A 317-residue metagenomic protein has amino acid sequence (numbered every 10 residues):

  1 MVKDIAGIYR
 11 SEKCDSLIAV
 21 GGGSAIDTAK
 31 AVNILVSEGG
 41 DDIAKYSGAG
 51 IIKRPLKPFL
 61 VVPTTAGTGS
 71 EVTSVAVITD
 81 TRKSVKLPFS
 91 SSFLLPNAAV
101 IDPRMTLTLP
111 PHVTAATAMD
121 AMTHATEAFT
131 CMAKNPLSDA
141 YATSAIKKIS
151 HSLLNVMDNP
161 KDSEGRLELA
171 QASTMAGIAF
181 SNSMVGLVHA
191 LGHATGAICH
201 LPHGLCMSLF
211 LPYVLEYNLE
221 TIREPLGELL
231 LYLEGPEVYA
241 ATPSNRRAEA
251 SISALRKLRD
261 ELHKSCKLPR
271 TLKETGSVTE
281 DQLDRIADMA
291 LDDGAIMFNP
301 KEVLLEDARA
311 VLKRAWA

Functional and structural regions predicted by a protein language model:
M1-R104: Glycine/threonine-rich beta-strand-loop-alpha-helix active-site module that forms ligand/phosphate-binding
K3-A6, K30-N33, M119-E127, T143-L154 (+10 more regions): Predominant activation on well-ordered alpha-helical scaffold segments within soluble catalytic domains
S37-S47, H200-L205, E220-R223: Phosphate-handling active-site elements
G67, T174-M207, D293-F298: Glycine-rich phosphate/pyrophosphate-binding beta-alpha loops
V75-S183: Carboxylate- and glycine-rich phosphate/diphosphate-binding segment that chelates Mg2+/Mn2+
A133-Y141, V156-E168, F180-V188, A241-N245 (+2 more regions): Flexible, glycine/charged-enriched surface loops at secondary-structure junctions
P212-A317: Mobile late-domain/C-terminal helix-loop "cap" segments that border catalytic sites or the cytosolic face
